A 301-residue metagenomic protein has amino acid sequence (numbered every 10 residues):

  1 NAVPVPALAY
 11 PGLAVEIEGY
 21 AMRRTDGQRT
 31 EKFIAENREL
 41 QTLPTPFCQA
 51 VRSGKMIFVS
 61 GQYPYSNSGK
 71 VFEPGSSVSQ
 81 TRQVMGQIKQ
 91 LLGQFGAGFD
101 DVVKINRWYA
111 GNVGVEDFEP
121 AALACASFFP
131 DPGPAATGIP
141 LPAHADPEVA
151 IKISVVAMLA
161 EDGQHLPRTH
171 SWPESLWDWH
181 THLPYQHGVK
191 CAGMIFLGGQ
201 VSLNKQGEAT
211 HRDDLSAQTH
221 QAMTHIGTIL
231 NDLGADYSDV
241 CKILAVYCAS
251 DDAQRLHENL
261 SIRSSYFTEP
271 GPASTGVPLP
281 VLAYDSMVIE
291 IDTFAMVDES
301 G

Functional and structural regions predicted by a protein language model:
N1-K104, Y109-C241, A249-G301: N-terminal presequence-like segments and the immediate start of the first folded domain
A245: Active-site-adjacent segment of FAD-dependent monooxygenases/related oxidoreductases
